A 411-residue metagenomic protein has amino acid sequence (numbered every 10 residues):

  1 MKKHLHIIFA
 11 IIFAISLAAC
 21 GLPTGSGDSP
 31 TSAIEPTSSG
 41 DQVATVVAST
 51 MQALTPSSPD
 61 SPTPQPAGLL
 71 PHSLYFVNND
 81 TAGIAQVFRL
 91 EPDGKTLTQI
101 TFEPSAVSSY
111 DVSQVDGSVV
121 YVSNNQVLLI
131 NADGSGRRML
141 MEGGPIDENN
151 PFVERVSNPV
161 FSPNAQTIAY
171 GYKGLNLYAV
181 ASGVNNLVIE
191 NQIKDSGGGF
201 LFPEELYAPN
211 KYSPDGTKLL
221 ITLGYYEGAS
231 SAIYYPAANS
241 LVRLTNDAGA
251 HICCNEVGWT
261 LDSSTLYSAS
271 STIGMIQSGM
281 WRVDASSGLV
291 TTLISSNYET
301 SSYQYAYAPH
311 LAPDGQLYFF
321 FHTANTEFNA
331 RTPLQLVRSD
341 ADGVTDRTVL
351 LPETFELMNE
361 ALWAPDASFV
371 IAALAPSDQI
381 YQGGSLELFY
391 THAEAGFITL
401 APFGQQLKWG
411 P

Functional and structural regions predicted by a protein language model:
M1-I8: Bacterial N-terminal signal peptides that target proteins for export
C20-P411: Sequence signature of WD/YWTD-type beta-propeller architectures
